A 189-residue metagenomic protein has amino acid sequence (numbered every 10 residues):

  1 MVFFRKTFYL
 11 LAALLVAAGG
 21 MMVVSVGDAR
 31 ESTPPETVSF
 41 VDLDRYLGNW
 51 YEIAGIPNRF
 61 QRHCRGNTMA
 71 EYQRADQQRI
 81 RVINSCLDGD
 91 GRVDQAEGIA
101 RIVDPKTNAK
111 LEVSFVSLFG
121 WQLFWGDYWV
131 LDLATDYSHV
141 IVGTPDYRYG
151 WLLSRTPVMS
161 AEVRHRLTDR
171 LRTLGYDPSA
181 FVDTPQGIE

Functional and structural regions predicted by a protein language model:
V2-E189: A beta-rich soluble binding module of mature secreted/lumenal proteins
